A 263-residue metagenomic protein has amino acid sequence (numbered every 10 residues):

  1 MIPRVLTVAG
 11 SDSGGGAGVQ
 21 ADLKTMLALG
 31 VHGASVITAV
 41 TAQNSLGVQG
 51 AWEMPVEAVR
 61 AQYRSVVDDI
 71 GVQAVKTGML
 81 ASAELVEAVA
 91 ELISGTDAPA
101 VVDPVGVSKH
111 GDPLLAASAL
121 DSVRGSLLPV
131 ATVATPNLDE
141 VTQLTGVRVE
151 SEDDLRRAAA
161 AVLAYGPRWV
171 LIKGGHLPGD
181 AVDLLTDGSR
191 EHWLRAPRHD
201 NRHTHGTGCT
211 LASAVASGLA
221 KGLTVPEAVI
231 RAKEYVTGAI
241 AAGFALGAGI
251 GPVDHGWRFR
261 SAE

Functional and structural regions predicted by a protein language model:
M1, T7, G18, G179-L194: Acidic-glycine-rich active-site phosphate/pyrophosphate-binding loop
I2, E53, P226-E263: Charged C-terminal helix
I2-T7, V19, L23-H110, L114: Conserved N-terminal subdomain of the carbohydrate kinase-like
V8-G14, H192-H205: Short pre-catalytic strand/loop immediately N-terminal to key active-site residues, enriched for Gly-Thr
T25, T142-Q143, N201-V225: Short, small-residue alpha-helix embedded
L29-A34, H192, G218-K233: Phosphate-handling active-site elements
V40-T41, A81, G106-S108, E140 (+3 more regions): Glycine-rich beta-alpha junction loops
A117-E191: Conserved phosphate/ATP/ADP-binding segment of small-molecule kinases
